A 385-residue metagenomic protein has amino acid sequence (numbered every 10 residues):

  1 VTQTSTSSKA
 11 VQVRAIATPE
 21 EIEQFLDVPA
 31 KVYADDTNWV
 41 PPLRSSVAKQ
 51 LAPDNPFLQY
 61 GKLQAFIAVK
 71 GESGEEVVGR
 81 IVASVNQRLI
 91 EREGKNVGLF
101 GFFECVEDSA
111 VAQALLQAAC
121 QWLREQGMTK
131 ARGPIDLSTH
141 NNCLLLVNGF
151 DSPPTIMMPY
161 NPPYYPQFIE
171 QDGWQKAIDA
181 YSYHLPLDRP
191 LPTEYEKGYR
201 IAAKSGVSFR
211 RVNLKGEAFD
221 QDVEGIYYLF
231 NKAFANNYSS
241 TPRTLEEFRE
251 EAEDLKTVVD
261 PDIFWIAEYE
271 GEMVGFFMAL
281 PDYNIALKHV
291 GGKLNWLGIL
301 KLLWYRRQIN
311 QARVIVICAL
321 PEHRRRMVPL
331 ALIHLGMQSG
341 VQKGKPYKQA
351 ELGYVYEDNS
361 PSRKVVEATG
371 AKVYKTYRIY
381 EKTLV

Functional and structural regions predicted by a protein language model:
Q3-A48, C120: TRNA-binding/sensing appendages of the translation machinery
Q3-V11, P159-S239: Acyltransferase donor/substrate-recognition loop-hinge adjacent to the catalytic core
P19-I22, D27, W39-S46, L51-A52 (+10 more regions): Catalytic cores of nucleotide-enabled group-transfer and carboxylate-activating enzymes in metabolic and assembly-line
P29-F66, K70-G71, I81-E91, E217-A218 (+1 more regions): A conserved beta-strand-loop-helix scaffold within acyl/acetyltransferase catalytic domains
E91-G173, V290-T369: Acyl-donor binding region in acyl/amide transferases
R132, H184, I266, M278 (+1 more regions): Short beta-strand segments
L137-T139, D188-P190, D282-N284, E357-D358: Short, solvent-exposed loop/turn segments at secondary-structure junctions
A368-I379, T383: A structural motif corresponding to the C-terminal lobe/cap of the Radical SAM core domain
